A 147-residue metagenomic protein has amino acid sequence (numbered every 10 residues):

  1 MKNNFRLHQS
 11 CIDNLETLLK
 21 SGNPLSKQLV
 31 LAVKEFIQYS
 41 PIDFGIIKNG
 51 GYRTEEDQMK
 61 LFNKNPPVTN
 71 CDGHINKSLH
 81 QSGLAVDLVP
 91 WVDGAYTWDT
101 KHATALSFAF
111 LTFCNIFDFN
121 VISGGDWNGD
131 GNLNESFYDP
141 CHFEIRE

Functional and structural regions predicted by a protein language model:
M1-I47: Active-site acidic/histidine clusters and adjacent loop/turn architecture that either coordinate catalytic ions
L25, A32, D57-L61, L84 (+1 more regions): Amphipathic alpha-helical interface surfaces
K34-V68, I116, G124: Extended, low-complexity, intrinsically disordered C-terminal regulatory tails of eukaryotic serine/threonine kinases
N65-K77: Cytochrome P450 catalytic domain signature, combining two hallmark sequence patches
I75-E147: Catalytic cores and adjacent binding grooves of peptidoglycan-active enzymes
